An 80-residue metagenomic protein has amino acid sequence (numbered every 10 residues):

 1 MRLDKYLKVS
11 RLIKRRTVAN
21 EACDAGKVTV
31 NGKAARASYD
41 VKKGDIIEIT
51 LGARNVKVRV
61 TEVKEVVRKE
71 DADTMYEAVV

Functional and structural regions predicted by a protein language model:
M1-K43: A basic, amphipathic helix-loop patch mediating RNA/tRNA/ribosome contacts
A53-V80: C-terminal structural segments of small proteins and small subunits
